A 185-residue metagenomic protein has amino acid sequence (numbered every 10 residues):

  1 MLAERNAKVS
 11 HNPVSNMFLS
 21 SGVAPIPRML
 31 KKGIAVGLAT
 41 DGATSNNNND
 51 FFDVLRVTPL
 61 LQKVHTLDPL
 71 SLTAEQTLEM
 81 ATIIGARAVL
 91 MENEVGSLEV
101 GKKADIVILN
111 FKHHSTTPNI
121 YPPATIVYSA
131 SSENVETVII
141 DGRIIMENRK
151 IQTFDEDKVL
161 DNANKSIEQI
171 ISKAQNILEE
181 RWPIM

Functional and structural regions predicted by a protein language model:
M1-F18, I26: Acidic, glycine-rich loop-and-beta core segments that form the ion-binding/anion-interacting portion of active sites
V9, D41, G142: Residue-level signal for inorganic ion chemistry
M17-S20, A88-L90: Active-site glycine- and acidic-residue-rich loops that bind and position anionic ligands or nucleotide-like cofactors
F18-S21, N47, P118, D155: Secondary-structure boundary/capping motif
V23-P27, P123: Charged helix-capping and loop-helix junction motifs
P27-T116, S129-S131: His/Asp/Glu-enriched, well-ordered alpha-helical/loop segment that forms or immediately abuts the divalent-metal
T82-M185: Active-site microenvironment of metallo-dependent hydrolases
